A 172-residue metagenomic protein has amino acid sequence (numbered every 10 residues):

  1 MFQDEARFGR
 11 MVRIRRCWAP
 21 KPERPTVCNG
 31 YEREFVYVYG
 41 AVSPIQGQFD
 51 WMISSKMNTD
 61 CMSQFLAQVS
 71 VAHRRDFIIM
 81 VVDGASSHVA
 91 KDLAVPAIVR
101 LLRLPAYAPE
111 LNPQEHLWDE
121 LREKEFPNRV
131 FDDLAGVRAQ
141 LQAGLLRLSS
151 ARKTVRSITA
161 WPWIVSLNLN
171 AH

Functional and structural regions predicted by a protein language model:
M1-H172: Short functional hotspots at interaction and active-site rims
